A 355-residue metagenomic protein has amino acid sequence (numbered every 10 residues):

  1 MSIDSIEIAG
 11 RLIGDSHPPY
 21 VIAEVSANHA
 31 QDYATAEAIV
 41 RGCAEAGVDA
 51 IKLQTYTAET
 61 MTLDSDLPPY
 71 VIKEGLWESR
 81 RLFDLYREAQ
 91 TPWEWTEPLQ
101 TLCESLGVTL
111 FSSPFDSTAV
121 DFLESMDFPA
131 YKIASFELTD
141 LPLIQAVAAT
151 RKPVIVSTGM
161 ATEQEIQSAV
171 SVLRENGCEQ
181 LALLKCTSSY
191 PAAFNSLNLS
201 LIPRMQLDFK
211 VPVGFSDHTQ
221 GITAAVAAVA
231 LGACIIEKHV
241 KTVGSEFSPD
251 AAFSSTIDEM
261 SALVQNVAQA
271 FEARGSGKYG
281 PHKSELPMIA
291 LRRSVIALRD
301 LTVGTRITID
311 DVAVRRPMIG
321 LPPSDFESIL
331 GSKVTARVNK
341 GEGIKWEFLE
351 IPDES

Functional and structural regions predicted by a protein language model:
M1-S355: Catalytic cores and adjacent flexible loops of soluble metabolic enzymes that perform enolate/carbanion chemistry on
